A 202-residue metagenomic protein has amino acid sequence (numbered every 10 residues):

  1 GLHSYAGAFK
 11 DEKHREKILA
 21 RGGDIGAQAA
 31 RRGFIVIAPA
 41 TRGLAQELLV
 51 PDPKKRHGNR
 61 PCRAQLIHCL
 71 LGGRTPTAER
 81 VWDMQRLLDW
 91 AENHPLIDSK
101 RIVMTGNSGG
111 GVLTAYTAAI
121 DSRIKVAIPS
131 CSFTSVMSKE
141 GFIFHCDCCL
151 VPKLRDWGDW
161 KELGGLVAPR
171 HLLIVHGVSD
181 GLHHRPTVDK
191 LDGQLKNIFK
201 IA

Functional and structural regions predicted by a protein language model:
G1-Q85, N93, S138-I143: Cap/lid segment of the alpha/beta-hydrolase catalytic domain
G43, G109-G110, F133-T134, S179-G181: Short, glycine-/Ser/Thr-/acidic-enriched flexible segments
R63-A64, H68-G72, R86, I124-G165 (+3 more regions): Mobile cap/lid helix-loop segments that gate and shape the active-site cleft of serine hydrolases
A91, P95-S108: Alpha/beta-hydrolase fold nucleophile elbow
P95, T117-R123, L166-A168: Alpha-helix C-terminal capping segments
T105, I128-C131, V175: Alpha/beta-hydrolase-fold catalytic nucleophile elbow
G106-A118: Glycine-rich nucleophile elbow surrounding the catalytic serine of serine-hydrolase chemistry
V167, I174-H176: Short beta-strand/loop motif that positions the catalytic acidic residue of the alpha/beta-hydrolase fold
